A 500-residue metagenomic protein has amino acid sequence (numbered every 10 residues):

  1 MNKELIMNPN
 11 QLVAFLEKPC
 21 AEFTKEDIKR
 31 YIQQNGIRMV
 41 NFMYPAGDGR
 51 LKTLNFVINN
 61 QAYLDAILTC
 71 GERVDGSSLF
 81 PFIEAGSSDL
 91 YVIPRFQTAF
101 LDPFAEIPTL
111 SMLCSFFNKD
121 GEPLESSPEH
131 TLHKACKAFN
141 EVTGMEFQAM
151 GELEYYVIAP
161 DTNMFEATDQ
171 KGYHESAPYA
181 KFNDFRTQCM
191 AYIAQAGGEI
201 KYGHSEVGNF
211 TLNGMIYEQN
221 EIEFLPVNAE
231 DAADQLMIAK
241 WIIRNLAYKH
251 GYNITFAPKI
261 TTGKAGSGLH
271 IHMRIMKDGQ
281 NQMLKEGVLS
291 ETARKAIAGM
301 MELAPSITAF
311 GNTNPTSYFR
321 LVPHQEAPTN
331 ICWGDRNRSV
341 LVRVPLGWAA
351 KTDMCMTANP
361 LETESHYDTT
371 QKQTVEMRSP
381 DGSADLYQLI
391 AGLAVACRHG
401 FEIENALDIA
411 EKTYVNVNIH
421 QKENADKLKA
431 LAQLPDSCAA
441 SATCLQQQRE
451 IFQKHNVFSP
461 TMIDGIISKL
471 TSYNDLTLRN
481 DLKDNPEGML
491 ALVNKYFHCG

Functional and structural regions predicted by a protein language model:
M1, D161-T162, L212-Y217, E362 (+1 more regions): Short hydrophobic/aromatic-rich motifs at helix boundaries and adjacent loops
M1-N209, V227-W241, Y252, Q388-L389 (+1 more regions): ATP/Mg2+-dependent ligation/transfer catalytic cores
E17-K18, E26-Q33, R38-D48, K52-D120 (+3 more regions): Active-site capping/gating regions of soluble enzymes
L113, E152-E166, N209-E223, A257-G279: Histidine-centered divalent-metal-coordination microenvironment in nucleic-acid enzymes
L225, M276, P345, P486-G488: Generic beta-structure capping elements
L225, Q371-M377, H420-K429: Short, local alpha-helical segments
H324-E326, V415-E423, S468-L476: Eukaryote-specific, cytoplasm-facing alpha-helical/coiled-coil scaffolding segments in long proteins
D408-C438: Intrinsically disordered, low-complexity charged/polar segments
